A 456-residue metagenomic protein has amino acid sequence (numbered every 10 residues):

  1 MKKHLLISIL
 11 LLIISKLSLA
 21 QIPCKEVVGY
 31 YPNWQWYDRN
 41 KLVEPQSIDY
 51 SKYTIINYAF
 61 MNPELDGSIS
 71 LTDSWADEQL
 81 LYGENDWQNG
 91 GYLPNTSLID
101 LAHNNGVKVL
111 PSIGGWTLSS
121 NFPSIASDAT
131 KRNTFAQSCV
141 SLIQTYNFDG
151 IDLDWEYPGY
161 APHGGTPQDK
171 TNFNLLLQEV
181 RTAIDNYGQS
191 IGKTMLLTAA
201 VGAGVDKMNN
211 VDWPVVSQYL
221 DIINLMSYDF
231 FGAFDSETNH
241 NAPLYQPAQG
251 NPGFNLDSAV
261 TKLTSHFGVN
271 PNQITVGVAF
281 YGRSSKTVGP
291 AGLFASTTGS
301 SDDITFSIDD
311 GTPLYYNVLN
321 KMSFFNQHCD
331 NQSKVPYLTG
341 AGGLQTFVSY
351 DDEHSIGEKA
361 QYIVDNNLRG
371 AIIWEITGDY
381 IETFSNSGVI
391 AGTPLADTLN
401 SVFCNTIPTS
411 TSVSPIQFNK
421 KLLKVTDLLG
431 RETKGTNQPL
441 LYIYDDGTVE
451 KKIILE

Functional and structural regions predicted by a protein language model:
H4-I14: Sec-dependent N-terminal signal peptides
Q21-I143, I390-N405: Glycan-recognition patch characteristic of GH18 chitinases/ENGases and related GlcNAc/peptidoglycan-binding proteins
N33, L71-N89, P158-P313: Substrate-binding surface in catalytic domains of secreted glycosidases
K52-Y53, Y58-G91, H240, V278-Y362 (+1 more regions): Glycan-binding loop/region signatures in secreted carbohydrate-active enzymes
I56, P111, L153, V180 (+4 more regions): Conserved, mostly hydrophobic/aromatic
R369-S412: A recurrent domain-boundary module in secreted/ectodomain proteins
I407-L429: Residue-level detector of functionally pivotal "anchor" positions at catalytic/ligand-binding pockets or at interdomain
L441-E456: C-terminal tail/sorting-segment detector
